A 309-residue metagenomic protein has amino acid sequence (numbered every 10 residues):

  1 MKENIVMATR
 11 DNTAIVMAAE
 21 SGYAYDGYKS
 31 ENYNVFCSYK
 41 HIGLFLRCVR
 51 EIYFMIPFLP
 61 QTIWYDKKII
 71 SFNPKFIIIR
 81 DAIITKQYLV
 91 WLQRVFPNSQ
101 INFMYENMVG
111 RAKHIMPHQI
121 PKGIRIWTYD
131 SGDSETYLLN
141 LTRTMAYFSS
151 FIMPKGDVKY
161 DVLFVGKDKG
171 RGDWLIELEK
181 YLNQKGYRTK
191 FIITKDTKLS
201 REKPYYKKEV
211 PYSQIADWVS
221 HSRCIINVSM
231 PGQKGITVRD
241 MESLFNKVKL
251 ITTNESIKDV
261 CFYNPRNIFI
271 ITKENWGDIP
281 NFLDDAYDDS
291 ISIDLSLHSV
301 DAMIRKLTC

Functional and structural regions predicted by a protein language model:
M1-E106, I257, A302, K306-C309: N-terminal pre-catalytic "stem/leader" segment of glycosyltransferase-like enzymes
A19-G22, T128-E135, I192-K198, T253-K258: Short, polar loop motifs at secondary-structure junctions
G27-Y39, C48-E51, G123-W127, E135-S149 (+3 more regions): Active-site regions of enzymes building and remodeling cell-envelope glycoconjugates
I42, D173-S213, E255: Catalytic donor nucleotide-activated moiety binding site of glycosyltransferases and closely related
Y65, M116, Y212-I215: Acidic, amphipathic alpha-helical patches
I70, H118-I120, D217-W218: Structural alpha-helical scaffold elements that stabilize or flank donor/cofactor-binding regions in carbohydrate
I83-N183: Catalytic core of nucleotide-activated saccharide and alditol-phosphate transferases
R201-Y205, I215-T308: Catalytic binding pocket for nucleotide-activated donors in carbohydrate/polymer assembly enzymes
